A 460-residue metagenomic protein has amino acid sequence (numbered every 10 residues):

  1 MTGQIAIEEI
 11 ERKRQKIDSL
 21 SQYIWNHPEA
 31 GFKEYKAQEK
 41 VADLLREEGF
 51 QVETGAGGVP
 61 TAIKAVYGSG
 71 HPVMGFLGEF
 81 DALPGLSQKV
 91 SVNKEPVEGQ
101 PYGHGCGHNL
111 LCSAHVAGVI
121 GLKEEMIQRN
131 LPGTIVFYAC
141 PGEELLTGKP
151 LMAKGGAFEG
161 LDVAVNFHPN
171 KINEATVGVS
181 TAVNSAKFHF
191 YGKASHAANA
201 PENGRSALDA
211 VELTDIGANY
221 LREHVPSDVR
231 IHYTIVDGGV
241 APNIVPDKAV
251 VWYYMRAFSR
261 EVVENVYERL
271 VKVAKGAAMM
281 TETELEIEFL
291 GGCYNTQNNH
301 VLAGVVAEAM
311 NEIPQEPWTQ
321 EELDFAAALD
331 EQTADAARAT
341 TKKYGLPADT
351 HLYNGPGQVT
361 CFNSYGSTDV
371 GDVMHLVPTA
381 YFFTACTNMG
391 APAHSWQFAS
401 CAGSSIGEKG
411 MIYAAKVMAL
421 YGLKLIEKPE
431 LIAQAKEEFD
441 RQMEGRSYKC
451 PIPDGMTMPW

Functional and structural regions predicted by a protein language model:
T2, K13-L20, K33-L44, P72 (+17 more regions): General structural feature for long, well-ordered alpha-helical segments within catalytic domains of soluble enzymes
T2-H104, N109, S113-G133: Acidic/His- and Gly-rich active-site-bordering loop/insert found across diverse amide/peptide-bond hydrolases
I24, A65, F76, H108 (+8 more regions): Divalent metal-coordination and catalytic microenvironments
F32, H104-S113, P201-D209, S405-K416: Short, conserved micro-motifs enriched in small and acidic residues
E53-A56, E143, T176-S180, T360-S364: Short Gly/Pro-enriched turn/cap motifs at secondary-structure boundaries
T61, L83, S91-G103, N109-L110 (+2 more regions): Histidine/acidic-residue-rich, glycine-tolerant segments that coordinate divalent metal ions
L77, Y191, F382-A385: Non-cysteine beta-strand/loop elements that form the S-adenosyl-L-methionine
E212-W460: Metal-dependent amide/peptide-bond hydrolase catalytic core, centered on the "pita-bread" metallohydrolase fold
